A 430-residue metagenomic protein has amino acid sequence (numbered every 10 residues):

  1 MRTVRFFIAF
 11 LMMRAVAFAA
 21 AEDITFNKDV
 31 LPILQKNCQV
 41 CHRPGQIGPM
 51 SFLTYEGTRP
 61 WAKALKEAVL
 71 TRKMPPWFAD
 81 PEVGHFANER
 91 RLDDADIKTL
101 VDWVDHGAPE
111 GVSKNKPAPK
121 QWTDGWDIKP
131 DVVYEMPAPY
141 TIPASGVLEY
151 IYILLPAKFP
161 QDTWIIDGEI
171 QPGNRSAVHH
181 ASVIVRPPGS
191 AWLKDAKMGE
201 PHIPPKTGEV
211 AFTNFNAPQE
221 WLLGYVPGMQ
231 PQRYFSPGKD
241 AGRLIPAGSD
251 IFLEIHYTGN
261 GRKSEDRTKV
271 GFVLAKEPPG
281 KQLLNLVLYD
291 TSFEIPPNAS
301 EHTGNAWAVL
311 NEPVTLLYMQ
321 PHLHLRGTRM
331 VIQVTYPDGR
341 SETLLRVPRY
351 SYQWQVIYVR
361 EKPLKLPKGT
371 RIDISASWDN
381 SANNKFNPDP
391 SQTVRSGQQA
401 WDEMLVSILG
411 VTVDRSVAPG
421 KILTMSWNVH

Functional and structural regions predicted by a protein language model:
M1-R2: N-terminal hydrophobic targeting signals that begin at the initiator methionine
R5-A17: Bacterial N-terminal signal peptides
F18-P160, D167, Q171, G248-E254 (+1 more regions): Aromatic- and Gly/Pro-enriched helix-to-coil junctions and flexible linker segments
D127-G420, S426-H430: His-enriched metal-coordination microenvironments in redox/metal-binding proteins
